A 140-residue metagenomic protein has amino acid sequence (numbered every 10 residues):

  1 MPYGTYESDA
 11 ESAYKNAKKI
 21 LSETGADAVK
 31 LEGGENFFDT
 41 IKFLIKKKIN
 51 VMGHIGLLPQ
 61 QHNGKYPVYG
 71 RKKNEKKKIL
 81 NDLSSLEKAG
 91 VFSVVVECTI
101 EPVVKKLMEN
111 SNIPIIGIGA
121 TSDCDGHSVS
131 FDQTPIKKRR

Functional and structural regions predicted by a protein language model:
P2-R140: Alpha/beta enzyme core
